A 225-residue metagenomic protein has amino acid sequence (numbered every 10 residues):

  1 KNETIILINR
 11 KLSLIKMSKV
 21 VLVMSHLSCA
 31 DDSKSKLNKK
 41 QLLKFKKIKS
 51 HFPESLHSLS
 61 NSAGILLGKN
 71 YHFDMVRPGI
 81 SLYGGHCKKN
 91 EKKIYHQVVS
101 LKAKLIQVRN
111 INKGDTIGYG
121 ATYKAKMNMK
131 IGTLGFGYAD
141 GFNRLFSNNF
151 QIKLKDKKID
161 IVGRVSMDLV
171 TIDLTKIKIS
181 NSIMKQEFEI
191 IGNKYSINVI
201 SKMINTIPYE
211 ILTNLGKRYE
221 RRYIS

Functional and structural regions predicted by a protein language model:
K1-K104, V108-N112: Active-site loop/helix belt of alpha/beta enzymes
N110-S225: C-terminal accessory subdomain/extension
